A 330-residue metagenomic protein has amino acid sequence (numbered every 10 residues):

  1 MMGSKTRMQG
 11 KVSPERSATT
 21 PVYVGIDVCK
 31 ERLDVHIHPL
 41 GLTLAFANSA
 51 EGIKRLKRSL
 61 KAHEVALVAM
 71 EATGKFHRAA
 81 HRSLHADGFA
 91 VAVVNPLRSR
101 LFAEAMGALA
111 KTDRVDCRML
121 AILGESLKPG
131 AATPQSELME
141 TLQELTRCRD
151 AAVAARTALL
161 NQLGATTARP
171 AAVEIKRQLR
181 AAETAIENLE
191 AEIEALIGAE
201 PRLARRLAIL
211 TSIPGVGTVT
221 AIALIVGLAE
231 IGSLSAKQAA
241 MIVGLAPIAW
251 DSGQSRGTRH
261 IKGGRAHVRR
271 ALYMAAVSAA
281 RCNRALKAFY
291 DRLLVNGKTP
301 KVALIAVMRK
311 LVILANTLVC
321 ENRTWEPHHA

Functional and structural regions predicted by a protein language model:
M1-A330: A detector of single, family-specific signature residues that are central to catalytic or substrate-handling motifs
